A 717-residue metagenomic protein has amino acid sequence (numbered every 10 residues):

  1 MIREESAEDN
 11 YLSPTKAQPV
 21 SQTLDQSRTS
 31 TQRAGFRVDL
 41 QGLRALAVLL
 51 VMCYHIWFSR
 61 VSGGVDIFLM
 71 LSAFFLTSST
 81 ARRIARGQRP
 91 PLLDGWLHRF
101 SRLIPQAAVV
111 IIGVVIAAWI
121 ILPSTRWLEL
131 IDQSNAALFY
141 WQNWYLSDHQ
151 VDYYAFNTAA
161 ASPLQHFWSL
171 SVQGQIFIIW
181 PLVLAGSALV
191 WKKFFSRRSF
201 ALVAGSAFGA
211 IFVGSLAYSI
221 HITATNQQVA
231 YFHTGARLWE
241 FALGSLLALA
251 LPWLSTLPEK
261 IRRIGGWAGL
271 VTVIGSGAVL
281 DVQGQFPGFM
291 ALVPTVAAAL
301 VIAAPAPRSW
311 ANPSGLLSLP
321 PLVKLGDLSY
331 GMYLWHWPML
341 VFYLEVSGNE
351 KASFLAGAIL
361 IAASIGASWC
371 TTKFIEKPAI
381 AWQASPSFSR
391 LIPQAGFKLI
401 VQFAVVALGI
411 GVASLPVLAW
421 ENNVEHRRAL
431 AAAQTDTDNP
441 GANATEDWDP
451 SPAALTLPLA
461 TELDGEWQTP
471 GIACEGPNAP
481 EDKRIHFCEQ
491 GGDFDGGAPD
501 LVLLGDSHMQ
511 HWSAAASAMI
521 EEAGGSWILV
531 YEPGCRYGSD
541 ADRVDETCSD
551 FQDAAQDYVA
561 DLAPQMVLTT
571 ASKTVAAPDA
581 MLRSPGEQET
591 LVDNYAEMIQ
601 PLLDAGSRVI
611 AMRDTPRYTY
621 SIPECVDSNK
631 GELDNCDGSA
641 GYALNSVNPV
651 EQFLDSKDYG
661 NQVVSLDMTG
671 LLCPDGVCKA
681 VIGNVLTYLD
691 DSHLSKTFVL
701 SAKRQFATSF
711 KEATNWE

Functional and structural regions predicted by a protein language model:
I2-K16, V282, S347-L355, I365-G366 (+2 more regions): Extracellular/periplasmic envelope-modification machinery, especially enzymes that add or remove acyl/ester groups on
I2-R3, Y11-G411, W716: Membrane-interface helix/loop caps of multi-pass membrane proteins
